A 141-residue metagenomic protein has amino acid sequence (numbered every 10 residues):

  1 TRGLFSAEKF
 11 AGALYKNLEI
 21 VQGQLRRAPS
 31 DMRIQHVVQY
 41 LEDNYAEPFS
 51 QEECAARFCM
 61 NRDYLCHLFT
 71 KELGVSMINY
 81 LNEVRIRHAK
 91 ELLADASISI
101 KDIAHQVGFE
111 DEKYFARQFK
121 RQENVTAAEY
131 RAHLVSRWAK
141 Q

Functional and structural regions predicted by a protein language model:
T1-R2, P48-A56, M60, L68 (+2 more regions): C-terminal output/effector regions of signal-responsive regulators
T1-Y15: Extended alpha-helical signaling linkers and dimerization cores that couple sensory/input modules to output catalytic
R2, L18-P29, H36-S50, F69-L73 (+3 more regions): Basic, amphipathic alpha-helical hairpins
A7, A11, D31-I34, Q51: Short, structured helix-loop boundary elements
Y15-G23, S136-Q141: N-terminal intrinsically disordered/low-complexity leader segments
V38-Q39, D43, K71-K113, A132-Q141: Terminal helix-turn-helix DNA-binding modules in bacterial transcription factors
E53-N61, L65, F69, I103-E110 (+2 more regions): Append "Primarily bacterial transcriptional regulators
